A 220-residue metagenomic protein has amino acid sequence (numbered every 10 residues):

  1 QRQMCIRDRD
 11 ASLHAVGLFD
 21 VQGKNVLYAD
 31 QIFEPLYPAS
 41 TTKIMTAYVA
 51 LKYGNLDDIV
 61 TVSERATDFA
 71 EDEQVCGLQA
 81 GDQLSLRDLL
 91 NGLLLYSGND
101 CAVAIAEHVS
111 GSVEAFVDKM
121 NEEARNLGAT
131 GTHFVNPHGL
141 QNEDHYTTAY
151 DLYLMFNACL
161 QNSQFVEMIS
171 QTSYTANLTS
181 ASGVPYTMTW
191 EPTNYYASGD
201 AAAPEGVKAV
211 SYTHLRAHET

Functional and structural regions predicted by a protein language model:
Q3, R7-Y150, C159-S163: Active-site-adjacent loops and short helices of periplasmic peptidoglycan-processing enzymes
R9-A11, S112-E219: Penicillin-recognizing serine hydrolase domain
